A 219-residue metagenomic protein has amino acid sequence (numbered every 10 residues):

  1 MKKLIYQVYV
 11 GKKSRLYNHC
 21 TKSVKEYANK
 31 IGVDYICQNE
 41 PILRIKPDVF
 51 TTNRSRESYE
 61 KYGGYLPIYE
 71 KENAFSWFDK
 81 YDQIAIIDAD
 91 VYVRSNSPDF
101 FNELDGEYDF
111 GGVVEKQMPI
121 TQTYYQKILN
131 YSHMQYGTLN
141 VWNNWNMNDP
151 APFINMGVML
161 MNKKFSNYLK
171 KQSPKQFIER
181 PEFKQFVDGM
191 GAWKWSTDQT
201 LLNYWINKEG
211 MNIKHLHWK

Functional and structural regions predicted by a protein language model:
M1-Y59, L66-E70, D79-K80, W193 (+1 more regions): N-terminal anchoring/stem segment of glycosyltransferases
A28, F75, D90, M159 (+1 more regions): A residue-level signal for conserved active-site and pocket-lining positions in enzyme catalytic cores
Y35, F78, N162-S166: Short loop segments at secondary-structure junctions
Y35-Q38, A85-D88, V93, F110-V113 (+2 more regions): A structural signal for short, well-ordered beta-strand segments and their strand-loop junctions that often border
D48-I87, V93-F101, F110-V113, I154 (+1 more regions): A conserved donor-nucleotide-binding helix/loop in the catalytic core of Leloir-type glycosyltransferases
V93-Y136: Conserved donor-nucleotide/metal-binding helix-loop-beta segment in metal-dependent transferases, i.e., the alpha-helix
S132-P150: Short, flexible, basic/aromatic active-site loop/helix in glycosyltransferases
W145-K219: Catalytic core and acceptor-binding pocket of nucleotide-sugar-dependent glycosyltransferases
